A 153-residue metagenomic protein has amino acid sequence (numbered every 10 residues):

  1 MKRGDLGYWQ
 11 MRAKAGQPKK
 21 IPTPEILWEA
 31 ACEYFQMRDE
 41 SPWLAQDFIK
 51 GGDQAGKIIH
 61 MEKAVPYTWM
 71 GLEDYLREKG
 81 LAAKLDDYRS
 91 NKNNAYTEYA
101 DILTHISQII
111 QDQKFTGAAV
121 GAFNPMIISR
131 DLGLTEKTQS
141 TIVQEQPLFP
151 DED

Functional and structural regions predicted by a protein language model:
M1-E62, L132-D153: Charge-dense (acidic/basic), low-complexity helical/coil segments that act as generic electrostatic interaction patches
C32, W69-E73, I128: Non-transmembrane alpha-helical segments in soluble domains of secreted/periplasmic/extracellular proteins
H60, Y88-N91: Recognition helix of helix-turn-helix/homeodomain-like DNA-binding domains that insert into the DNA major groove
H60-L76: Short, charged amphipathic recognition helices of the HTH superfamily and cognate SANT/SANTA-like modules
D74-Y88: Short, basic interhelical loop/turn and adjoining N-cap of the next helix at nucleic-acid- or acidic-partner-contacting
N93-G121, M126-D153: Contiguous, low-complexity intrinsically disordered segments that are highly enriched in charged residues
